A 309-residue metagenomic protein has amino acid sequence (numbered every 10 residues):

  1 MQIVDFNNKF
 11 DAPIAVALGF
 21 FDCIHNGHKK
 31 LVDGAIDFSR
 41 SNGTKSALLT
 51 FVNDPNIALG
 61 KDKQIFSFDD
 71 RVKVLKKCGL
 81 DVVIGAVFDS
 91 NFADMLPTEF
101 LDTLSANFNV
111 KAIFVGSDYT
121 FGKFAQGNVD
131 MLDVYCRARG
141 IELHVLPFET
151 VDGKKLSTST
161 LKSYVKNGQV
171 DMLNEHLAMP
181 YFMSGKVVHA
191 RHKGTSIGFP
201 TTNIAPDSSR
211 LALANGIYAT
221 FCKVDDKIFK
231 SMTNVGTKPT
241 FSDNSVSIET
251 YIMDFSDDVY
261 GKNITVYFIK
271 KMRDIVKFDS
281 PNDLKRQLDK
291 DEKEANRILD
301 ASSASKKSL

Functional and structural regions predicted by a protein language model:
M1-N8, I84: Short acidic-hydrophobic, aromatic-tinged amphipathic segments that line or gate anion-handling sites
D5-F68: N-terminal catalytic cores of NTP/NDP-binding nucleotidyl/phosphoryl-transfer enzymes
P13, A190-L309: Phosphate/ribose-recognition catalytic cores of enzymes acting on nucleotide-derived substrates
A17-G19, L49-T50, V83-V87, A112-S117 (+1 more regions): Short beta-strands and strand-loop turn motifs
H25, L75, I113, L173 (+2 more regions): Residue-level signal for inorganic ion chemistry
D37, K45-V110: Active-site-proximal cofactor/substrate-binding loop regions of enzyme domains
N42-T44, I141, M179, T220: Short glycine/serine/threonine/alanine-rich loop segments
D94-P200, D279-D283: Classical nucleotidyltransferase
